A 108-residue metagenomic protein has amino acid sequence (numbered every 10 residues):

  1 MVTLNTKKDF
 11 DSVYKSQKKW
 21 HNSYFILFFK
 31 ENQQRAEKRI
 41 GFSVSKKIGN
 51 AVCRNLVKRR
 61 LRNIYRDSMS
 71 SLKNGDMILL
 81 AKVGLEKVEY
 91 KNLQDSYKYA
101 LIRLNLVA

Functional and structural regions predicted by a protein language model:
M1-A108: Positively charged, solvent-exposed patches that mediate nucleic-acid binding
